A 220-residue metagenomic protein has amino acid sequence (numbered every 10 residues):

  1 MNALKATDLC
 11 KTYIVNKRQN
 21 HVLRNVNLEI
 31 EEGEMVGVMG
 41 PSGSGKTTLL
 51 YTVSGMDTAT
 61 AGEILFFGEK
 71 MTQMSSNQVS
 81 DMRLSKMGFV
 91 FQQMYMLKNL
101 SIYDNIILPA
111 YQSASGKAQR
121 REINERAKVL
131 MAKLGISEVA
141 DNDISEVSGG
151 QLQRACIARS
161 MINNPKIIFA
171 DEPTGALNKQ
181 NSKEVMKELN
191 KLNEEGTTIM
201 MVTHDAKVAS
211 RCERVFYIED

Functional and structural regions predicted by a protein language model:
S54: Helix-to-loop junction immediately C-terminal to a conserved catalytic motif
G62-K70: Conserved ABC transporter NBD signature motif
K70, Q119-E138: Conserved ABC ATPase "signature" region
L100-P109: Short coil-to-helix segment of the ABC ATPase nucleotide-binding domain corresponding to the Q-loop/switch region
D143-V147, Q151: Conserved ABC ATPase signature
N164: Conserved catalytic motifs of ABC-family nucleotide-binding domains
I168-D171: Catalytic Walker B motif of ABC-type/P-loop ATPase nucleotide-binding domains
